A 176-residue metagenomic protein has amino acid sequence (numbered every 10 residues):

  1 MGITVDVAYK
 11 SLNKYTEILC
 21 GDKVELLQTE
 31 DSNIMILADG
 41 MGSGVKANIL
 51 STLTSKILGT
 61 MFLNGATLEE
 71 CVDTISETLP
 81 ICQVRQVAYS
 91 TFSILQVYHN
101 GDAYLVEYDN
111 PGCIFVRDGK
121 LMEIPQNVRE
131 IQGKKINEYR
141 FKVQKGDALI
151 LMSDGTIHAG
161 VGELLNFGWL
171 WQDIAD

Functional and structural regions predicted by a protein language model:
M1-I18: Regulatory cytosolic signal-relay segments
I3-D6, T29-S32, H99-D102, Q144-D147: Beta-strand-turn-beta hairpins that frame and shape the catalytic cleft of phosphate-ester-processing enzymes
E17-E30, E123-V161: Acidic loop->beta-strand submotif enriched in PP2C/PPM serine/threonine phosphatases
C20, I49-G119, R129-E130, I136: Catalytic core of PPM/PP2C metal-dependent serine/threonine phosphatase domains
Q28-D31, M35, K46: Membrane-embedded alpha-helical signal segments
I36, E107, L149-L151: Residue-level marker for buried hydrophobic side chains located in beta-strands that build the well-ordered beta-sheet
S43-N64, A148-D176: Active-site-proximal, acidic helix/loop segment immediately C-terminal to a metal-coordinating Asp/Glu
